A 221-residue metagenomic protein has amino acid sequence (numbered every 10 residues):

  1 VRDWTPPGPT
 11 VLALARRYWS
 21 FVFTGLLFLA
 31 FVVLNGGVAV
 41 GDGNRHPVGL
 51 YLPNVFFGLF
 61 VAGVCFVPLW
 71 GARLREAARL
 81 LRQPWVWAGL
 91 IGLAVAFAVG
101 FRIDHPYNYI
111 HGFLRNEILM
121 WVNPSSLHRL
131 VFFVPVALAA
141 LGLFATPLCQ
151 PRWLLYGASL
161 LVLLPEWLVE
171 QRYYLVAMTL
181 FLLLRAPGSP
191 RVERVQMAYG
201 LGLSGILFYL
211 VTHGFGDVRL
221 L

Functional and structural regions predicted by a protein language model:
V1, G49-C65, E117-A140, L161-L163 (+1 more regions): Hydrophobic/aromatic-rich transmembrane helices and adjacent perimembrane loops
V1-E117, I206-V218: Membrane-lumen/periplasm interface segments of specific transmembrane helices in polyprenyl phosphate-linked
L14-Y18, Q83, A145-C149, W153 (+2 more regions): Membrane-water interface of alpha-helical transmembrane segments
W87-I91, W153-L161, T179, V195-L203: Central hydrophobic cores of alpha-helical transmembrane segments in multi-pass integral membrane proteins
A96-A158: Flexible internal linker/loop segments at domain or repeat junctions
A96-G100, L168, L182: Short, solvent-exposed loop/turn segments at secondary-structure junctions
L138-G142, P165, A186-P187, V192-L221: C-terminal multi-pass transmembrane helix bundles with aromatic-rich, positive-inside signatures
Q150-L154, V169-V176, E193-Q196: Short, aromatic-rich membrane-interface segments at the entry and exit of alpha-helical transmembrane domains
